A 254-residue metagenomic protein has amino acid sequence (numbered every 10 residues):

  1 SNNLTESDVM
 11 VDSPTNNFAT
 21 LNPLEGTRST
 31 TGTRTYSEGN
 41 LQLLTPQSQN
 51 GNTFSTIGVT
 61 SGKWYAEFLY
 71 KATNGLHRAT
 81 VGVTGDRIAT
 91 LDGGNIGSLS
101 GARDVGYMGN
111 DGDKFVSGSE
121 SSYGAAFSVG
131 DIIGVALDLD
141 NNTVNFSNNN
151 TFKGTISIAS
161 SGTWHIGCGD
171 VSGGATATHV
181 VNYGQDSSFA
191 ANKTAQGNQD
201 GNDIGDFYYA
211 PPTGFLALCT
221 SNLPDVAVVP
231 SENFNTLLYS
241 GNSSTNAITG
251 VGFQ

Functional and structural regions predicted by a protein language model:
S1-Q254: PRY/SPRY (B30.2) beta-sandwich protein-interaction domains and their adjacent Ser/Pro/Gly-rich low-complexity linkers
